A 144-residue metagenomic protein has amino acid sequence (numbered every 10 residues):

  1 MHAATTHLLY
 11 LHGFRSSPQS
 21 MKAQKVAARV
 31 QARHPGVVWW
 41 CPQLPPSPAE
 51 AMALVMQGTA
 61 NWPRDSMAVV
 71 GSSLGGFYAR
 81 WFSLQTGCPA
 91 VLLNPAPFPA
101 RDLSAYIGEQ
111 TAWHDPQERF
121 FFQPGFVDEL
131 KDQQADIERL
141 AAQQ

Functional and structural regions predicted by a protein language model:
A4-R64: Active-site catalytic motif of lipid deacylating hydrolases and related acyltransferases
H7, S66-A68, P89: Structural motif
R15, L74, P97: Short, glycine/serine-rich, charged loops/turns that create anion-binding and catalytic segments at active sites
G36, S66, G87, A142-Q143: A generic structural signal for alpha->beta connector loops
V70-A79: Gly/Ala-rich beta-loop-alpha elbow adjacent to hydrolase catalytic centers
F82-T86: Aromatic pocket-lining residues of Rossmann-like dinucleotide-binding sites
C88-Q144: The alpha/beta-hydrolase serine catalytic core
